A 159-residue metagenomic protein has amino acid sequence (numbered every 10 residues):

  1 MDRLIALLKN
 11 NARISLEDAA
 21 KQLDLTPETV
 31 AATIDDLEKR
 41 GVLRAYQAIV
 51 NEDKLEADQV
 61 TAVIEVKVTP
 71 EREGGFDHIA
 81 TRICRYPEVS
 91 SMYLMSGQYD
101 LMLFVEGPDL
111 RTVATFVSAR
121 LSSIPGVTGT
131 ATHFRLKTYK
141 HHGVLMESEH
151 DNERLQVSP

Functional and structural regions predicted by a protein language model:
M1-P159: A compositional/biophysical signature of low hydrophobicity enriched in polar/charged and small residues
